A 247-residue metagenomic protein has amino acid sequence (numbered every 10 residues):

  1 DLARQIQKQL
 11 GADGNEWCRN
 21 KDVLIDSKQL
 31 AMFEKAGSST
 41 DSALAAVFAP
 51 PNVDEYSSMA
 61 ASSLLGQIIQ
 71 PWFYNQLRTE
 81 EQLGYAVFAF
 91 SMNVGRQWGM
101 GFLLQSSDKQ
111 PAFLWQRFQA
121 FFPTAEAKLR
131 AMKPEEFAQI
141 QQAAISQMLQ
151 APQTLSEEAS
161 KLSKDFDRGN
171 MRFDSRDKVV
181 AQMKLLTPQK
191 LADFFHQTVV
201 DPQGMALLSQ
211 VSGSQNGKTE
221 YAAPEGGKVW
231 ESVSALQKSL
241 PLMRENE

Functional and structural regions predicted by a protein language model:
D1-K8, C18-I25, M32-A36, E136-E247: C-terminal regions of mature proteins
A3, Q7-L10, I68, W72 (+2 more regions): M16/insulysin-pitrilysin zinc metalloprotease superfamily fold
A31-A46, R78-M100, K109-F118: A glycine-rich, aromatic-flanked flexible loop/lid motif
S38-A45, N52-S58, V94-G101, F118-T124 (+1 more regions): Short acidic (Asp/Glu) and glycine-rich catalytic loops that position anionic groups and cofactors
E55-S58, N75-Q76, A86-F88, P111-Q116 (+5 more regions): Extended hydrophobic-aromatic, low-complexity segments
Y56-I69: Active/ligand-binding-proximal structured segments within catalytic/core domains that scaffold catalytic residues
Q67-L83: M16/MPP (pitrilysin/insulinase) zinc-metallopeptidase core fold and M16-derived inactive scaffolds
